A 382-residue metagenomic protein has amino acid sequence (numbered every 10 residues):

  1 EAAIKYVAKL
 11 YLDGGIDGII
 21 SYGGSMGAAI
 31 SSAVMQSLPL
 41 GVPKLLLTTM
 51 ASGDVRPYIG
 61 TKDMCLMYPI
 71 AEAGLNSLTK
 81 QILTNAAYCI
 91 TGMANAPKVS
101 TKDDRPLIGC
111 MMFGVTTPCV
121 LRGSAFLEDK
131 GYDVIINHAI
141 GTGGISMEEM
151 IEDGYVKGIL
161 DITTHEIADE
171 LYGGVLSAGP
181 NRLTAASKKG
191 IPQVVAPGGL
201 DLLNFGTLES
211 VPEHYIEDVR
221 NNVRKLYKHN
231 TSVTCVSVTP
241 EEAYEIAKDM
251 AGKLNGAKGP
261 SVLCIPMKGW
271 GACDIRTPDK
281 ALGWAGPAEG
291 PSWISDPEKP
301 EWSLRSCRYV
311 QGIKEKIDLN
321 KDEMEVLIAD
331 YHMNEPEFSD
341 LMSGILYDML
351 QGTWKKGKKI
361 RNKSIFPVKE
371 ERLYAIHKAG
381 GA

Functional and structural regions predicted by a protein language model:
E1-P97, T101-K188, Q193, F205 (+1 more regions): Metallocofactor- and cofactor-centric catalytic cores in central/energy metabolism, strongly enriched
I145-S146, A196, L200-T231, C273-P278: Redox- and metal-dependent alpha/beta enzyme cores, enriched for Fe-S-associated oxidoreductases and cofactor-handling
